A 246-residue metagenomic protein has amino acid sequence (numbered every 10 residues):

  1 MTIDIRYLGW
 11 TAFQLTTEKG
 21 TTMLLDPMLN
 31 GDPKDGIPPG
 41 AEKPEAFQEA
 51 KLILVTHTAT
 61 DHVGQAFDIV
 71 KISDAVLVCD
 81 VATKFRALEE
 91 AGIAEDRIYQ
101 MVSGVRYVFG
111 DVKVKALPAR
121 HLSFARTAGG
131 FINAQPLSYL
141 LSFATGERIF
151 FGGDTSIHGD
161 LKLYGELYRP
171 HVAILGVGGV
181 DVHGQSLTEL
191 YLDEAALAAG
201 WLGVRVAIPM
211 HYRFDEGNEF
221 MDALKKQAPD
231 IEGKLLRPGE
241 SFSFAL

Functional and structural regions predicted by a protein language model:
M1-D4, T16-M23, R106-K115, S142-I149 (+1 more regions): Beta-strand-turn-beta hairpins that frame and shape the catalytic cleft of phosphate-ester-processing enzymes
M1-T22, M28-D32, I37-P38, L117 (+3 more regions): Zn-dependent metallo-beta-lactamase
I3-D4, L52, K71-L77, E147-I149 (+1 more regions): Short active-site oxyanion
D4-Y7, D32-P39, D96-Q100, G153-T155 (+1 more regions): Short gly/ser/thr-rich secondary-structure transition/capping motifs
Q14-A59, G64-K71, S123-R126, G130 (+1 more regions): Pre-active-site segment of Zn-dependent metallo-hydrolases
G31, A116-E147, G159-D160, Y168 (+1 more regions): Active-site-proximal loop/helix segment associated with metal-binding centers of metalloenzymes
A41-F109, K113-S123: Active-site HxH/HxHxD metal-binding segment of metal-dependent hydrolases
L52, A82-F85, S156-S241: Cap/insert and terminal regions of metallo-dependent hydrolase folds
